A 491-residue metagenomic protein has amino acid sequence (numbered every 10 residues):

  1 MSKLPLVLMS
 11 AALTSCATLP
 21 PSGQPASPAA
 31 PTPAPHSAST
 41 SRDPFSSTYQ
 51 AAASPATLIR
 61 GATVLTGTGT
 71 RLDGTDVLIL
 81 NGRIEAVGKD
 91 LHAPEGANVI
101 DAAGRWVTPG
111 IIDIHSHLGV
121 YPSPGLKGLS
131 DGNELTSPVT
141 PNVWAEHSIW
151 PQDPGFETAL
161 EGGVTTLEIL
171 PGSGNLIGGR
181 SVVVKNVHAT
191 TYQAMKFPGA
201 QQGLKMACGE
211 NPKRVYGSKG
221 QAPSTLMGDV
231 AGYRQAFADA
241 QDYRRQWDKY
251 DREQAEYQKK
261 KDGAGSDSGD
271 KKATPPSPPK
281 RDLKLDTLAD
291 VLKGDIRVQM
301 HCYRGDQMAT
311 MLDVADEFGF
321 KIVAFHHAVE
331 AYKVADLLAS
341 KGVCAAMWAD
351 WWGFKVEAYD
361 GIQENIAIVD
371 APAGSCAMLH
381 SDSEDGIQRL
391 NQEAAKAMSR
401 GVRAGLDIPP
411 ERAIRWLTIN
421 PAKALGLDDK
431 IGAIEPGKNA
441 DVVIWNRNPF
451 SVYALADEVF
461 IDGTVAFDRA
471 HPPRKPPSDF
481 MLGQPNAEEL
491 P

Functional and structural regions predicted by a protein language model:
T14-S15: C-terminal motif of bacterial Sec signal peptides marking the signal peptidase cleavage site
L19-S54, Q484-A487: N-terminal pre-domain segments of enzymes
S41-P55, V64, T68-T108, G125: Histidine-rich, glycine-flanked metal-binding segment
T48, A53, S123-P124, S130-T136 (+5 more regions): His/Asp/Glu-enriched, well-ordered alpha-helical/loop segment that forms or immediately abuts the divalent-metal
P55-I59, H92-E146, E161: Replace "His-x-His-based motif
A62, K423, E435-D479: C-terminal cap of metal-dependent C-N hydrolases
A62, V77, G82, G104 (+10 more regions): Divalent metal-coordination and catalytic microenvironments
G155, L160-H326, L455, I461 (+1 more regions): Polyanionic/metal-chelating signatures
